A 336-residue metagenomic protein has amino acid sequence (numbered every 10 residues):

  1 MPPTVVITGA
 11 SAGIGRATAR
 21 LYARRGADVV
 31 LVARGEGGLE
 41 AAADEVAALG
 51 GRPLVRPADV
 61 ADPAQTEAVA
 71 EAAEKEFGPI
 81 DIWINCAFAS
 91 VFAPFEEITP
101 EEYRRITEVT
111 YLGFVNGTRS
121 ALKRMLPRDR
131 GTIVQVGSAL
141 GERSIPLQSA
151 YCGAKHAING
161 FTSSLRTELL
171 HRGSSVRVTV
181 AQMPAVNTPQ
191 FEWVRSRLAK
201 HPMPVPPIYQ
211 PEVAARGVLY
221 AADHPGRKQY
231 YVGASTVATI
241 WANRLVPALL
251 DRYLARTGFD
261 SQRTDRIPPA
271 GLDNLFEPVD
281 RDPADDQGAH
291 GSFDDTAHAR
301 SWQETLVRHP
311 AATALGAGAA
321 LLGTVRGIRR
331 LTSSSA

Functional and structural regions predicted by a protein language model:
S11-A12: Conserved glycine-rich cofactor-binding loop
R25-A41: Conserved glycine-rich Rossmann-like NAD(P)H-binding loop of the short-chain dehydrogenase/reductase
P57-A68, P100: The beta1-alpha1 cofactor-binding region of Rossmann-like NAD(H)/NADP(H)-dependent oxidoreductases
P94-F95, E102-R104, G316: Substrate-binding pocket helix/loop in short-chain dehydrogenase/reductase
T118, A154: Active-site helix of classical SDR
S138: Residue(s) in the substrate-gating loop at a strand-loop-helix junction that position the organic substrate next
L170-P268: SDR active-site lid
